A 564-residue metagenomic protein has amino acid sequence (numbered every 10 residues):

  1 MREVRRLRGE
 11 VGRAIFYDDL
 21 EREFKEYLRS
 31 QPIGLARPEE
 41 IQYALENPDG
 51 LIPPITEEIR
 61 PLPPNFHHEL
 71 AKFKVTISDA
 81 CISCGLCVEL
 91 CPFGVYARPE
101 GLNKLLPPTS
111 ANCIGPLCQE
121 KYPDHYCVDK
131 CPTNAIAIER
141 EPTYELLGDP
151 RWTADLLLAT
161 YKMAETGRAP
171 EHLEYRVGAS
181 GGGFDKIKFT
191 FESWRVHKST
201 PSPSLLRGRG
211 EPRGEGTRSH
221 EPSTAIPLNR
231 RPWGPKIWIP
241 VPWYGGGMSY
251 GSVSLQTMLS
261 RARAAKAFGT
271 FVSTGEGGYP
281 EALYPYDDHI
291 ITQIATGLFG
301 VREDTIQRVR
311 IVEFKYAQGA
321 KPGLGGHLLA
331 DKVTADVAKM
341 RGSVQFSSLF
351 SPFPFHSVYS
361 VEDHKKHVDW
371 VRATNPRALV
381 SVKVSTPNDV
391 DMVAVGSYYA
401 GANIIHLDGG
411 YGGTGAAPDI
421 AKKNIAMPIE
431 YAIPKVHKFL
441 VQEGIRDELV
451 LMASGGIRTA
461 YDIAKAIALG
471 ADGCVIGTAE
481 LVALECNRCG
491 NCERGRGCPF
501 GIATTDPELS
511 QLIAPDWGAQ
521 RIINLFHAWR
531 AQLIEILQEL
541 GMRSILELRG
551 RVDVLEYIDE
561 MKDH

Functional and structural regions predicted by a protein language model:
M1, E69-F73, S83, V88-E89 (+6 more regions): Glycine-rich phosphate/ribose-binding loops and adjacent secondary-structure elements that form binding surfaces
R2-K74, D79, V95-A111, V128-P203 (+7 more regions): Conserved, well-structured core domains of diverse proteins
S78, G85, K121, H125 (+7 more regions): Electropositive phosphate-/nucleotide-binding environments in soluble metabolic enzymes
C87-F93, A97, Q119, D124 (+4 more regions): Secreted/processed peptides and extracellular or luminal domains of membrane proteins
L105-P123: Aromatic/His-enriched, Gly/Pro-containing loop or helix-boundary segments that lie immediately adjacent to catalytic
R207-E211, E215: Glycine-biased, low-complexity coil/linker segments
E313-K366, A373, N388: Active-site cores of enzymes that catalyze phosphoryl transfer or operate on phosphate-rich substrates
L509-A528: Anionic ligand-binding catalytic core segments
